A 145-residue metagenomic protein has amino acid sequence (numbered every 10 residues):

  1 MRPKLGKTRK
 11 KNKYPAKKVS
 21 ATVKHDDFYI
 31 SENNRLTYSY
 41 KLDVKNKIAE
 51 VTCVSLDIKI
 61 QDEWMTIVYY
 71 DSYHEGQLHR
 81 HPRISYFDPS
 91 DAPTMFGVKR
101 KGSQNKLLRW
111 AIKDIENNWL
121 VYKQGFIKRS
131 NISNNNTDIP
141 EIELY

Functional and structural regions predicted by a protein language model:
M1-Q61: Negatively charged, low-complexity tracts enriched in Asp/Glu with abundant Ser/Thr
R2, S20, N46, H81-I84 (+3 more regions): Intrinsically disordered, low-complexity regions
R2-G6, V19-S20, Q77-R83, V121-I132: A short, terminal or domain-edge coil/loop segment
K4, K24-H25, H74, Y86-S90 (+2 more regions): Intrinsically disordered, low-complexity segments enriched in small/polar residues
R35, S39-K41, S55-L56, I60 (+3 more regions): Mature extracytoplasmic or otherwise solvent-exposed domains
I48, T52-P93: A short, structured beta-strand/loop element
D91-P140: Acidic, low-complexity intrinsically disordered segments
I142-Y145: Intrinsically disordered, low-complexity terminal tails and linkers in eukaryotic proteins, enriched in charged/polar
